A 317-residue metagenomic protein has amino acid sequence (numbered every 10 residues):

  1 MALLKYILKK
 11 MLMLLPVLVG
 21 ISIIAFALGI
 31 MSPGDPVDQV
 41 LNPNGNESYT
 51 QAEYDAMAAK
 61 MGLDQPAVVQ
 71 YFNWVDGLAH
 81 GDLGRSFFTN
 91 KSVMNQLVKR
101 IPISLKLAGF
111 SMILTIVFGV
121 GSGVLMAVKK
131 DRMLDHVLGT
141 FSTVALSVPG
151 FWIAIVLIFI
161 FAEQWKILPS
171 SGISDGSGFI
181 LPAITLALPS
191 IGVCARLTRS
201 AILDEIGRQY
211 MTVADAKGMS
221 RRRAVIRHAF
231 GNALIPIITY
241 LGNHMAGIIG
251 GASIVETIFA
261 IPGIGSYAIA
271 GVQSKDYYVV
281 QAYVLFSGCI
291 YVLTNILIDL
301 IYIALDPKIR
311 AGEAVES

Functional and structural regions predicted by a protein language model:
A2-K9, M13, G121-L157, I235: Cytoplasmic-entry segments and transmembrane alpha-helices of multi-pass inner-membrane transporters
L3-L4, I101-L134, I173-S317: Alpha-helical transmembrane segments of integral membrane proteins, especially multi-pass inner/plasma-membrane
K5, K9, A56-A59, N73 (+9 more regions): Short amphipathic alpha-helical coupling elements at transmembrane boundaries
V17, A25, G34, A154 (+6 more regions): Juxtamembrane/transmembrane-helix interface segments of polytopic membrane transporters
L18-V69, I167-L181: Hydrophobic alpha-helical transmembrane segments of membrane transport/permease proteins and related membrane-embedded
A25-M31, M61-G62, D76, T140-P169 (+1 more regions): Membrane-water interface segments at the C-terminal ends of transmembrane alpha-helices in multi-pass inner-membrane
Y54, A58-P66, G84-F87, V93 (+1 more regions): Membrane-interfacial helix-loop-helix junctions in multi-pass membrane proteins
L63-V120: An internal, D/E-rich "acidic patch" concept
